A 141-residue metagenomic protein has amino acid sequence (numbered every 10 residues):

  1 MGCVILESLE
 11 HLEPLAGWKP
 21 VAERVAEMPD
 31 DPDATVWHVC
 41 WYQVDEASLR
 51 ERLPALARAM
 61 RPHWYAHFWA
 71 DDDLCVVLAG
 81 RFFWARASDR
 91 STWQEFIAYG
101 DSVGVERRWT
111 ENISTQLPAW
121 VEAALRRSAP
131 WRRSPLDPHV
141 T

Functional and structural regions predicted by a protein language model:
M1-S91, Q116, V121-T141: Terminal targeting/leader modules
W93-S114: Mixed-charge, glycine-accented linear interaction segment located at domain edges/termini
